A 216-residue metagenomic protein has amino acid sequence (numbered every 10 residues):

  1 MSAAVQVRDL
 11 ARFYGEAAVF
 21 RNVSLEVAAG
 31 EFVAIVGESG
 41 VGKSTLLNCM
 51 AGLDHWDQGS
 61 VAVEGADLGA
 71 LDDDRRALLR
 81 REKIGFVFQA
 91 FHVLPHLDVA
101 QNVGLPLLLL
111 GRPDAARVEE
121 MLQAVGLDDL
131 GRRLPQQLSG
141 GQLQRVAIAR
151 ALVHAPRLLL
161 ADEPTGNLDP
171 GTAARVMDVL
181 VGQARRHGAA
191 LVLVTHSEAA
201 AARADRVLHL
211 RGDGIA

Functional and structural regions predicted by a protein language model:
A4-L210: ABC family nucleotide-binding domain
G212-A216: Conserved switch/coupling elements of ABC/ABC-like ATPase nucleotide-binding domains
